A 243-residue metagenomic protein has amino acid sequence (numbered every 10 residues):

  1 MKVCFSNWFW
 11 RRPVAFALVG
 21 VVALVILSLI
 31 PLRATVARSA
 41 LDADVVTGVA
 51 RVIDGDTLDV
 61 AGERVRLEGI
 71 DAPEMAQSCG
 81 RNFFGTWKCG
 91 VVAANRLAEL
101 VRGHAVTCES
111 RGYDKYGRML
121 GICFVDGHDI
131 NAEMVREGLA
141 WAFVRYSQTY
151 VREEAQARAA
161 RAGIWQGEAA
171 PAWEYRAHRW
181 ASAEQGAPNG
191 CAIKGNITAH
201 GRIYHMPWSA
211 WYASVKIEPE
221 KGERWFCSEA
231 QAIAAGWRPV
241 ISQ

Functional and structural regions predicted by a protein language model:
M1-P13: N-terminal Lys/Arg-rich, disordered targeting/topogenic segments
V3, L97-G117, A160-E184: A broadly tuned preference for mixed-charge, low-complexity surface segments
N7-W8, L29, A40, A199: Compositionally biased regions
A15-I30: Hydrophobic membrane-insertion alpha-helices, especially the h-region of bacterial N-terminal signal peptides
I26-S39, R176-A181: Short, basic/low-complexity N-terminal boundary segments at the transition from targeting/disordered tails
R33-F143, V151: Electropositive
A140-Q148, Q156-Q243: Mature, structured domains enriched in cysteine- and short glycine motifs
